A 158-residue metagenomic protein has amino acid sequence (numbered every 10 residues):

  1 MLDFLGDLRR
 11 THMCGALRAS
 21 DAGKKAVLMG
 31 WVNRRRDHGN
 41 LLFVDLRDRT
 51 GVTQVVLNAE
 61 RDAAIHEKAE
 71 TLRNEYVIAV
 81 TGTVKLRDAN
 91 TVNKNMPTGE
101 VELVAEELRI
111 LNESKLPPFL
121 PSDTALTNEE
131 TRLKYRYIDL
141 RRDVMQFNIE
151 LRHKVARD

Functional and structural regions predicted by a protein language model:
M1-D158: Class II aminoacyl-tRNA synthetase catalytic cores and aaRS-like
